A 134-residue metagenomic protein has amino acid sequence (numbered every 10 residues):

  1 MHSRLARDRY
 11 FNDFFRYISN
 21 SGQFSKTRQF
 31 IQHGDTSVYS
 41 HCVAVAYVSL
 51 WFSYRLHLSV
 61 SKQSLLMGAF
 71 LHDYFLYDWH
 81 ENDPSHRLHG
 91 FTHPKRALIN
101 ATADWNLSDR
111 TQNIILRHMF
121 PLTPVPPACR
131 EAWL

Functional and structural regions predicted by a protein language model:
M1-L134: Metal-dependent phosphohydrolase cores
